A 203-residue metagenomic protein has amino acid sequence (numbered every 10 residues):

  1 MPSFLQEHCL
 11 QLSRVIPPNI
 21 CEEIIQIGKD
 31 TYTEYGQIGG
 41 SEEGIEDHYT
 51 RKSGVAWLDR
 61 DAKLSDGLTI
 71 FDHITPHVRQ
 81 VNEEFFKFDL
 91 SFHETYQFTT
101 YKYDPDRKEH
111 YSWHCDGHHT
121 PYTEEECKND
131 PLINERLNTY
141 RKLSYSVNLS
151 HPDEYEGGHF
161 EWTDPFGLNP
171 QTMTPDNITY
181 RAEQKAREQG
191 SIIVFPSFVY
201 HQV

Functional and structural regions predicted by a protein language model:
M1-V194, F198-V203: Fe(II)/2-oxoglutarate oxygenase catalytic core
